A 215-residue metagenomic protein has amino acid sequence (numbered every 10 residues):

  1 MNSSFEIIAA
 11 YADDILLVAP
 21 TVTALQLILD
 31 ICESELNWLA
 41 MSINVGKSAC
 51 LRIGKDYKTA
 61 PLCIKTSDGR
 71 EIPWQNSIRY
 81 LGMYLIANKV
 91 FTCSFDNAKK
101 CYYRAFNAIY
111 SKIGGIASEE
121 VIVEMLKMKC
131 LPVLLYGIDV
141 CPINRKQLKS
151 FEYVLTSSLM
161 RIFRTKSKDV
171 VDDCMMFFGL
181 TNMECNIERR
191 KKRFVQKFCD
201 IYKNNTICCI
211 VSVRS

Functional and structural regions predicted by a protein language model:
M1-A12, L16-V18: Active-site palm subdomain of RNA-directed nucleic acid polymerases
D13-I15, L36, A40, C50 (+4 more regions): Mobile genetic element proteins and their domesticated derivatives, centered on retroelements and DNA transposons
L17-P20, I53-G54: Short beta-strand-to-loop capping motifs
A24-L39, Y103: Inter-domain linker/hinge segments that demarcate the starts of reverse transcriptase and RNase H-type modules
L25, L29, F95, V123 (+1 more regions): Hydrophobic packing residues in well-ordered alpha-helices of helical domains and bundles
S42-S77: Short, conserved micro-motifs composed of acidic
G69-P142: Basic, alpha-helical interaction scaffolds
Q147-S215: A terminal-accessory region detector
